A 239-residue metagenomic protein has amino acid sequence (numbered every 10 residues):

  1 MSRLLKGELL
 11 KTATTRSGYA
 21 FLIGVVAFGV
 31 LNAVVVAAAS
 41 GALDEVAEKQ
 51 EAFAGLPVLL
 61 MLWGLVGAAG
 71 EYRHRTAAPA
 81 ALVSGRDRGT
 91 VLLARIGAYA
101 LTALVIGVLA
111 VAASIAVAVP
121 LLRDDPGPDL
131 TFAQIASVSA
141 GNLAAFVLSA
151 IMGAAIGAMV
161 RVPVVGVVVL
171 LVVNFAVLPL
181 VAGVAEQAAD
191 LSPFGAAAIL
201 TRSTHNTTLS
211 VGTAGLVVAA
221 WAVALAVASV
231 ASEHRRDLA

Functional and structural regions predicted by a protein language model:
M1-L22: Aromatic- and glycine-rich beta-strand/loop motifs that create alpha-glucan
L4-G7, R75-A94, D237-L238: Hydrophobic, small-residue-rich membrane helices and short re-entrant helix-turn-helix hairpins that build
K11, A69, A81-V83, G153 (+1 more regions): Helix-capping/transition residues at the boundaries of transmembrane alpha-helices and the short helical linkers
R16-G18, V25-G67, L92-R161, V172 (+4 more regions): Secretory targeting signals
G18-F21, A77-A78, V91, V165-V167: Alpha-helical transmembrane segments and their helix-entry boundary regions
E45-A47, G64-S84: Transmembrane helix boundary and interhelical loop/hinge segments in multi-pass membrane proteins
A188-G195: An amphipathic, aromatic/His-enriched active-site/gating alpha helix that lines ligand/cofactor pockets
V217-A239: Junction motif at the cytosolic side of a transmembrane helix
